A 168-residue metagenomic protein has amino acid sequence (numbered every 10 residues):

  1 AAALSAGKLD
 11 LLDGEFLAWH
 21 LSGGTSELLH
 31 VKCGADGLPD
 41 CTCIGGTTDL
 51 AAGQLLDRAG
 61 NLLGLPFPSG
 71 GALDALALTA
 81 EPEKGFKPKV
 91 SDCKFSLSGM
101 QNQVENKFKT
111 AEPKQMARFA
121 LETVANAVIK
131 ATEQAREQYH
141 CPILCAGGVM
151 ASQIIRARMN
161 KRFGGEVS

Functional and structural regions predicted by a protein language model:
A1, G23, G148: Active-site glycine-centered loops adjacent to acidic/histidine catalytic or metal-binding residues that shape
A1, T47, G164-V167: Short, acidic/small-residue loops that bind anionic groups at enzyme active sites
A1-F16: Conserved phosphate-binding catalytic cores of ATP/NTP-utilizing and phosphoryl-transfer enzymes
A1-L4, A59, T132, M159: Buried hydrophobic packing segments
L12-G14, W19-S22, S26-E112, N160: A short helix-loop
A18, L144-C145: Conserved SAM-binding loop
A75-I143, V149-V167: A contiguous, well-structured pocket-lining segment that forms one wall/lid of small-molecule binding clefts in soluble
